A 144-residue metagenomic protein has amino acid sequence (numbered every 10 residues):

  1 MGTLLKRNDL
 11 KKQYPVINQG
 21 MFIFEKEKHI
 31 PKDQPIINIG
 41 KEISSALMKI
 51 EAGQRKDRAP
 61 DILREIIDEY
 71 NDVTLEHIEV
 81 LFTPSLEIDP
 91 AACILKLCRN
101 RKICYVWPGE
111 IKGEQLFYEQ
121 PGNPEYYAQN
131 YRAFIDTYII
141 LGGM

Functional and structural regions predicted by a protein language model:
M1-D68, Q115-A128, R132, D136-M144: Extended, compositionally biased accessory segments flanking or bridging domains
G20-I23, E69-L75, I103-Y105: Generic beta-sheet signal
I23-K28, G40-K41, H77-T83, W107-G109: Structural motif
D68-L86: Conserved P-loop NTPase "ATPase switch" module shared by AAA+ and STAND
V80-M144: Replace "adjacent to P-loop NTPase cores in ATP/GTP-dependent enzymes" with "adjacent to NTP-binding cores
